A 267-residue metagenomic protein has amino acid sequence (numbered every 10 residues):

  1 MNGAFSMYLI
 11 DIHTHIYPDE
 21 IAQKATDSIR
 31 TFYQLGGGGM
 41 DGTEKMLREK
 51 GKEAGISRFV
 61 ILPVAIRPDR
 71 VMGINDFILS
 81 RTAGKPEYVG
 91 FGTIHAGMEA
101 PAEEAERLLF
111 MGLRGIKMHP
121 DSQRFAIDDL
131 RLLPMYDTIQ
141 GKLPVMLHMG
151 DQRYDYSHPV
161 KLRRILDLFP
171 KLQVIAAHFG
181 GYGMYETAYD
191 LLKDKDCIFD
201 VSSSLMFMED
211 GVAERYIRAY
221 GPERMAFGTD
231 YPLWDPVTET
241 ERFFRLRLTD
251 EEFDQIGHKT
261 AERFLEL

Functional and structural regions predicted by a protein language model:
N2-H15, D19-R58, P222-A226, L233 (+1 more regions): Mid-to-C-terminal alpha-helical segments outside catalytic/metal-binding sites
G3-A4, S57-R58, I66-M146, D151-Q152 (+1 more regions): Active-site gating/metal-coordination segments in enzymes
L9-D11, H15-Y17, L108, M135 (+2 more regions): A generic "structured core" feature
H13, G51, I78, L108 (+7 more regions): Conserved, mostly hydrophobic/aromatic
T14-I16, P63, G92-A96, M118-P120 (+4 more regions): A cross-domain feature marking catalytic cores of carbohydrate-active enzymes and several ubiquitous metabolic/repair
I16-E20, I66-D69, A96-A100, Q123 (+4 more regions): Active-site environment of divalent metal-dependent phosphoester hydrolases
M46-K50, I74-R81, E104-L108, R131-M135 (+4 more regions): A general structural detector for well-ordered alpha-helical segments in enzyme core domains, enriched
R114-G115, F125-A226: Catalytic pocket-lining loop regions of alpha/beta-barrel enzymes, especially the amidohydrolase/enolase/GH5 lineages
